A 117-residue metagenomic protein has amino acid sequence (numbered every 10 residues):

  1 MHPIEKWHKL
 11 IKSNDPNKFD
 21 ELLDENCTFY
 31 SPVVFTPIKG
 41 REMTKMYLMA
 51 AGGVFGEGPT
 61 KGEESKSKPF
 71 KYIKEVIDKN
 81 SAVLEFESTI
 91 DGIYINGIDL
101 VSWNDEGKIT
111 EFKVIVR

Functional and structural regions predicted by a protein language model:
M1-R117: C-terminal and inter-domain tail/linker signature
